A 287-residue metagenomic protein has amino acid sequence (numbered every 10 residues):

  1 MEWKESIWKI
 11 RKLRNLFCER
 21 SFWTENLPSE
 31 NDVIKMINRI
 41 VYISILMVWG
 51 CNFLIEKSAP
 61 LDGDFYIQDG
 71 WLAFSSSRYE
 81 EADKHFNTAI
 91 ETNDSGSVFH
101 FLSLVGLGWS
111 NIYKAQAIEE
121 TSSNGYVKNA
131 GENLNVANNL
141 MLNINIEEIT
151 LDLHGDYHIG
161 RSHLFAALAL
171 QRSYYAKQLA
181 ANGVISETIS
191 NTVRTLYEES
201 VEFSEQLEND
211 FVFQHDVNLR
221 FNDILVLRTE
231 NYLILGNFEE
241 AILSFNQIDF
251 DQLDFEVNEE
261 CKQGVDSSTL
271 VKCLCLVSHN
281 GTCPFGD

Functional and structural regions predicted by a protein language model:
N52-I55: Bacterial signal peptide processing site
L61-Q68, F99-A117, L151-A181, N218-E230: Amphipathic alpha-helical repeat scaffolds of TPR domains
D64-T88: Alpha-helical segment of the N-proximal tetratricopeptide repeat
Y79, A117, N124-V127, S190 (+2 more regions): TPR-repeat structural position
E91-L102, A137-G160, E205-N218, F255-E256: Flexible helix-coil transition and linker loops at the boundaries of alpha-helical arrays
R220, F238, I242-F245, D249-D287: Terminal, low-structured helical/coil segments at or just beyond the last alpha-helical repeat
